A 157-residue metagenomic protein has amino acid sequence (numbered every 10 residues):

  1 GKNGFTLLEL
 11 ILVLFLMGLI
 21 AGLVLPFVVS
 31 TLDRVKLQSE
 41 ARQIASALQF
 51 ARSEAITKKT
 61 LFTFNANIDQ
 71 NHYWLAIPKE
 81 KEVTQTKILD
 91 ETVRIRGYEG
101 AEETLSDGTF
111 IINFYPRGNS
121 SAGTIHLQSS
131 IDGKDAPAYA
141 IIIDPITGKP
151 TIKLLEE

Functional and structural regions predicted by a protein language model:
G1-V28: N-terminal single-pass transmembrane signal-anchor helix
L19, L23-A45, S53, T57 (+2 more regions): N-terminal helix-rich module
